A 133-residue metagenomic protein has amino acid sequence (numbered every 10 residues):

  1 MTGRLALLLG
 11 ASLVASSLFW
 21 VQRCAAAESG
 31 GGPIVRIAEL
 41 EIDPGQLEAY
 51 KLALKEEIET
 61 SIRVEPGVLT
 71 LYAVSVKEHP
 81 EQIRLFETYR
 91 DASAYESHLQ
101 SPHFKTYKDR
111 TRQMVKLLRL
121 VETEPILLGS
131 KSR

Functional and structural regions predicted by a protein language model:
R4-L9, S16-I34, Y72-E81, K108-R133: Glycine-rich beta-strand-turn "strand-cap" elements at beta-sheet edges
I34-K51: Mature N-terminal segment immediately following signal peptide/propeptide cleavage in secreted/periplasmic
E39-E41, V74, F86-T88: Short hydrophobic/aromatic beta-strand micro-patches that form the beta-sheet surface supporting nucleotide- or nucleic
D43-Q46, H79, D91: Acidic/polar helix N-cap motif
Q46-V68, H103-T106: Short amphipathic alpha-helical segments
E48, L52, R90-Q100: Short amphipathic alpha-helices within nucleic acid-binding modules
L54, H98-L99, K108-T111: Short, flexible helix/strand-to-coil boundary loops that buttress conserved ligand/catalytic motifs in alpha/beta
E59-R84: Short, glycine- and small/hydrophobic-rich beta-strand elements in well-ordered beta-sheets
